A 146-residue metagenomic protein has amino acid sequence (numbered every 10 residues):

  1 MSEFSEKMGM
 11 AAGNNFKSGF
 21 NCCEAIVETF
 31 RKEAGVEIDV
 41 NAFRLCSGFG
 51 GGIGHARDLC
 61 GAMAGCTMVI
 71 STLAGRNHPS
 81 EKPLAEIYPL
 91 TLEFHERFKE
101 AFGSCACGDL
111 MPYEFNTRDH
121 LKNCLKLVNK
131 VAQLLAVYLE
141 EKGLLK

Functional and structural regions predicted by a protein language model:
M1-E3, F30-G48, A101-D109: Acidic-glycine-rich active-site phosphate/pyrophosphate-binding loop
M1-S18: Polybasic, low-complexity association/targeting segments
E33-R44, T72-L90: Phosphate-handling active-site elements
G48-R57: Transmembrane alpha-helix interface/packing and boundary motifs in multi-pass membrane proteins, characterized by
A56-G65: Conserved phosphate/anionic-ligand binding catalytic regions in large, soluble enzymes, centered on
G65-L73: DPxDG-like acidic metal-binding loop motif
E86-K146: C-terminal binding/interaction regions
